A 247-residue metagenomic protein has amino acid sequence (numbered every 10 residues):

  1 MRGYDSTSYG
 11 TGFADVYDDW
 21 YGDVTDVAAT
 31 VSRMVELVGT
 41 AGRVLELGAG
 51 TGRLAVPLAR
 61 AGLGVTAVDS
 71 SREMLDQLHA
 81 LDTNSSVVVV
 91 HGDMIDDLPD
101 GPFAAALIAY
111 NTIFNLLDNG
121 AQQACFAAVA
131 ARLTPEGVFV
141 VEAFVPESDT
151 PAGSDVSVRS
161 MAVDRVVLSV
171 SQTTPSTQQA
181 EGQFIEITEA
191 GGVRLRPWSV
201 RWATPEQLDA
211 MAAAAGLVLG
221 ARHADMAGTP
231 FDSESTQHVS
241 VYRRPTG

Functional and structural regions predicted by a protein language model:
M1-A41: Conserved class I S-adenosyl-L-methionine
A41-G48: Conserved class I S-adenosyl-L-methionine
G52-D96: Class I SAM-dependent methyltransferase SAM/SAH-binding core
D96-A105: A short acidic, Gly/Pro-enriched loop at the edge of an enzyme's catalytic core that lines a small-molecule cofactor
A104-G120: A short SAM/SAH-binding and catalytic strip from SAM-dependent methyltransferases
Q123-P135: A short glycine-rich, Lys/Arg-flanked "PGG" loop and its adjoining helix->strand segment in the class I
V140-M211: SAM-dependent methyltransferase
P205-G247: C-terminal lobe and adjacent flexible extensions of AdoMet/dcAdoMet transferase-like proteins
